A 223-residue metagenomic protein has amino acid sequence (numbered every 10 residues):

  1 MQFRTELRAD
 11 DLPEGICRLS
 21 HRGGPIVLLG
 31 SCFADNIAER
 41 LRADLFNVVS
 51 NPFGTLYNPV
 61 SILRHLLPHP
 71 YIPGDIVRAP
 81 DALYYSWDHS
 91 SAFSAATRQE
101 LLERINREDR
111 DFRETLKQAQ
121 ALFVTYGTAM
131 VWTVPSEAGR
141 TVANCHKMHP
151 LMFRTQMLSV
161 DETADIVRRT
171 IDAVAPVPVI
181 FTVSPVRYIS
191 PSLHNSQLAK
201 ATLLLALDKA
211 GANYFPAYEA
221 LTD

Functional and structural regions predicted by a protein language model:
M1-D223: Extracellular glycan-modifying ectodomains
